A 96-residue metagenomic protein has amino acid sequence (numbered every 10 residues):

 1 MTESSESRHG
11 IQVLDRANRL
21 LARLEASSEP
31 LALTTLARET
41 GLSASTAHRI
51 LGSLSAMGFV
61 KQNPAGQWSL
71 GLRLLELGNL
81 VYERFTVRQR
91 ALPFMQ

Functional and structural regions predicted by a protein language model:
T2-R84, Q89: N-terminal helix-turn-helix
R88-Q96: Short amphipathic alpha-helical segments
